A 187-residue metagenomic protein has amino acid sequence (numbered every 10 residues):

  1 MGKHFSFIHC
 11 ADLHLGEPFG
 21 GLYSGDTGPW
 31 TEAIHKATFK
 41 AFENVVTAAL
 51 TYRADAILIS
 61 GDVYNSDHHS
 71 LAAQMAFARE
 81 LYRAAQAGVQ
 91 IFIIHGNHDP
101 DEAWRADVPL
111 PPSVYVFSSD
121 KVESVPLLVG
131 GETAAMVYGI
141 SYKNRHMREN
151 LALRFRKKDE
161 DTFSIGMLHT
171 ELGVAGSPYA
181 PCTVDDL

Functional and structural regions predicted by a protein language model:
M1-M75: N-terminal active-site segment of His-dependent metallophosphoesterases
A56, D67-L187: His/Asp/Glu-rich metal-coordinating catalytic cores of metallo-dependent phosphodiesterases/hydrolases acting on
